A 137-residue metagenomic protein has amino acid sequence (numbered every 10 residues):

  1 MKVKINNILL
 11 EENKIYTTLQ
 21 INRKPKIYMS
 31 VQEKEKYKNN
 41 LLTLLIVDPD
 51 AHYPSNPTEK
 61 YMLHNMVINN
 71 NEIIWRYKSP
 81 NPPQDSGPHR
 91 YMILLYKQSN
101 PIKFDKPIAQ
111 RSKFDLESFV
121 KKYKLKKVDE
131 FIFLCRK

Functional and structural regions predicted by a protein language model:
M1-K137: N-terminus-centered regions that define maturation/targeting leaders and the start of the first functional domain
